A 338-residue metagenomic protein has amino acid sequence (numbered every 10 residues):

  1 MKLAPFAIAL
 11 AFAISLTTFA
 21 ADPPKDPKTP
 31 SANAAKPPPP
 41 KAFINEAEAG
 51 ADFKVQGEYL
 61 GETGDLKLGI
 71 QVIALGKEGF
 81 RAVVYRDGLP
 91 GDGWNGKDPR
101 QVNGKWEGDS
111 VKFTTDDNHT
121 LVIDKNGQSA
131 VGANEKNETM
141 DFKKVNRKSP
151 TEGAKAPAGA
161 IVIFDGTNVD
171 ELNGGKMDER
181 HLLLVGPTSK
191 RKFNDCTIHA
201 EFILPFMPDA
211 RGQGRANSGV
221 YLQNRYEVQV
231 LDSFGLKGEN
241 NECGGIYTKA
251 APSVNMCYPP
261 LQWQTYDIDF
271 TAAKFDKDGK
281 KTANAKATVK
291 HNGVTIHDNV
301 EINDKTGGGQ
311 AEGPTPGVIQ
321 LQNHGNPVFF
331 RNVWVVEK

Functional and structural regions predicted by a protein language model:
M1-P5: Positively charged n-region of N-terminal signal peptides that target proteins for export
A7-T17: Bacterial N-terminal signal peptides
A21-K36, A42-E46, A51, G76-K77 (+1 more regions): Carbohydrate-interacting regions of secretory-pathway proteins
P37-V72: N-terminal secretory signal peptides
